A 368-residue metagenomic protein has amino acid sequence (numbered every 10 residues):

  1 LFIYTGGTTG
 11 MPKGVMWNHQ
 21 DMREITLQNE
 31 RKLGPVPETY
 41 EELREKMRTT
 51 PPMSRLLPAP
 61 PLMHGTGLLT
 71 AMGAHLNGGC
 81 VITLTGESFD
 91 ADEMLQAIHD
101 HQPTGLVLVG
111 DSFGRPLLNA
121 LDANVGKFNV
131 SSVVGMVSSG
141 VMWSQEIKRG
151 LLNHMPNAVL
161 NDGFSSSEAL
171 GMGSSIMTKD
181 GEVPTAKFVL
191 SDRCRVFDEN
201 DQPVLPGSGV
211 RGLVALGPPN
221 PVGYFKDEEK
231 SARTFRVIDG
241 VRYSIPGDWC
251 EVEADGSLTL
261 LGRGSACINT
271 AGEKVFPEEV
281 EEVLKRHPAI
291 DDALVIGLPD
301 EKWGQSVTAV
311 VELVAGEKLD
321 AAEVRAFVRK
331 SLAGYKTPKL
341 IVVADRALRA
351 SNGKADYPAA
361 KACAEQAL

Functional and structural regions predicted by a protein language model:
L1-V36: Conserved AMP-binding A3 loop
T5-T8, L56, L62, I98 (+7 more regions): Conserved S/T- and glycine-rich ATP-binding loop of Class I adenylate-forming
G7, L76-N77, P103-L108, L118-P184 (+3 more regions): Gly/Ser/Thr-rich phosphate-binding loop
R23-P58, M63-V107, A120: Conserved AMP-binding/adenylation subdomain of ANL enzymes
H99, S165, G217, V222-G223 (+5 more regions): AMP-binding/adenylate-forming catalytic core of the ANL superfamily
S132, N157, R193, A289-D292 (+3 more regions): Glycine-centered tight turns that cap/initiate beta-strands
R195-A215, V252-D255, E317-A321, A355-Y357: Conserved beta-loop-beta connector loops within the AMP-binding
D201, P338, A344-A364: Flexible lysine-rich "adenylation lid" loop at the C-terminal edge of ANL adenylation domains
